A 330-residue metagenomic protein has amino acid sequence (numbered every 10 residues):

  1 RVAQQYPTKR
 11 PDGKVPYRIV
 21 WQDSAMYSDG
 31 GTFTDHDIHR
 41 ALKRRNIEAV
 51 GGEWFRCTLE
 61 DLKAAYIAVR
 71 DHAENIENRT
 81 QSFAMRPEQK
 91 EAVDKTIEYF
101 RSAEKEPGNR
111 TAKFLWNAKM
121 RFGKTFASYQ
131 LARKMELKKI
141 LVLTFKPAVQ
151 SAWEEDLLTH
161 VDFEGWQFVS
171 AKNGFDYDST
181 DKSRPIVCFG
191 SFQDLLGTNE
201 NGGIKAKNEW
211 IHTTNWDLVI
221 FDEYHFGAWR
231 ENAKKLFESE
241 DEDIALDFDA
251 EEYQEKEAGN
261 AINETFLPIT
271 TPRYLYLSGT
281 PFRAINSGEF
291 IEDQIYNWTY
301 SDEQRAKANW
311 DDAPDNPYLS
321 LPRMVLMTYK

Functional and structural regions predicted by a protein language model:
V2-P87: Non-catalytic accessory segments flanking enzymatic or RNA/DNA-binding domains
F83-R110: N-terminal pre-P-loop "Q-motif" helix
K105-L131: Walker A/P-loop
G108-N109, D181-R184, N201-D217, S239: Short basic/glycine-enriched coil/helix segment immediately N-terminal to the Walker B
T125-V161, D194: Conserved Walker A/P-loop ATP-binding site and its immediately adjacent core in helicase/helicase-like ATPase domains
V161-G203: Inter-Walker segment of RecA-like/P-loop motor cores
F192-D194, E209-L275, T280: SF2 helicase catalytic motif II
T265-F266, R273, A284-K330: Interdomain helical connector at the RecA1-RecA2 junction of SF1/SF2 helicase-like NTPases
